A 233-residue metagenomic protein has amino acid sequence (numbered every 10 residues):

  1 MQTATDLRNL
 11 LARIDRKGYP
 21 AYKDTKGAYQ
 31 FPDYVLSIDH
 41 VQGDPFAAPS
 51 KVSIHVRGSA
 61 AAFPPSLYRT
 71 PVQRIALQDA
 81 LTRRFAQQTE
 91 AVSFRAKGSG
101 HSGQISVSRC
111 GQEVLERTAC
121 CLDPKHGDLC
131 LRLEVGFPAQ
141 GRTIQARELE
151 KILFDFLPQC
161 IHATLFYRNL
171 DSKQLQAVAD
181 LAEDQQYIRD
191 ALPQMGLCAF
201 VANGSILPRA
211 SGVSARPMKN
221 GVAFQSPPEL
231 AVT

Functional and structural regions predicted by a protein language model:
M1-G196, G204-R209, V213-P217: N-terminal accessory targeting/assembly segments
A202-G204, A223-P228: Short, flexible loop/turn elements at secondary-structure junctions
A231-T233: Glycine-rich phosphate-binding P-loop
